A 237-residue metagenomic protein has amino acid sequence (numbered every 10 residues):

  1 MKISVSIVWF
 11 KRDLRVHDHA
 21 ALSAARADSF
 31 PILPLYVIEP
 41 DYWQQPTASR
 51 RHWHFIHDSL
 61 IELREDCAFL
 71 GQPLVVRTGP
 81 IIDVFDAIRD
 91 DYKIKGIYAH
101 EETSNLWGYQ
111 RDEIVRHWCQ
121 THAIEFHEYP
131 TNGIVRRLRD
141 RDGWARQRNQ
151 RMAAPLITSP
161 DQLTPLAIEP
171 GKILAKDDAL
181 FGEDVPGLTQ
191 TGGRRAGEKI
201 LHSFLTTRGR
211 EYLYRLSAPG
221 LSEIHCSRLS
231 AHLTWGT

Functional and structural regions predicted by a protein language model:
M1-P160: Trp/Phe/Arg-rich N-terminal binding region typifying the photolyase-homology
H122-I124, G143-T237: Glycine/tryptophan-enriched, flexible segments
